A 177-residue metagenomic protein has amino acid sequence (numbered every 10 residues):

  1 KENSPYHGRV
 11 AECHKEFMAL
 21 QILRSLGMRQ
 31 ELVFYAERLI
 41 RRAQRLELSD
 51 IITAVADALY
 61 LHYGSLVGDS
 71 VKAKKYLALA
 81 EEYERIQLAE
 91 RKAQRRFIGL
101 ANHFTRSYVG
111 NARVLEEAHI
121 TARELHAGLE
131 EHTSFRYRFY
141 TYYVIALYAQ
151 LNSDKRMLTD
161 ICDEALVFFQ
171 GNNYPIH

Functional and structural regions predicted by a protein language model:
K1-L23: A broadly used, surface-exposed interaction patch
P5, E12, E47-L48, I52 (+3 more regions): Residues that mark the junctions of alpha-helical repeat units in TPR/alpha-solenoid scaffolds
K15-S25, D57-L66, F97-N111, F139-D154 (+1 more regions): Tandem amphipathic alpha-helical repeat scaffolds
R24-E31, A43-D50, V67, R113 (+3 more regions): Short helix-adjacent coil turns
R29-V33, L39, I52, K72-A73 (+2 more regions): Solenoid-repeat scaffolds in large eukaryotic assemblies
E37-R45, A78-L88, H119-E130, C162-Y174: Amphipathic alpha-helical segments of tetratricopeptide repeats
R38-G68, V167, G171-I176: Short, charge-rich amphipathic alpha-helical segments embedded in non-transmembrane helical bundles/solenoids
K74-A118: Intrinsically disordered, low-complexity, charge-biased linker/tail regions
